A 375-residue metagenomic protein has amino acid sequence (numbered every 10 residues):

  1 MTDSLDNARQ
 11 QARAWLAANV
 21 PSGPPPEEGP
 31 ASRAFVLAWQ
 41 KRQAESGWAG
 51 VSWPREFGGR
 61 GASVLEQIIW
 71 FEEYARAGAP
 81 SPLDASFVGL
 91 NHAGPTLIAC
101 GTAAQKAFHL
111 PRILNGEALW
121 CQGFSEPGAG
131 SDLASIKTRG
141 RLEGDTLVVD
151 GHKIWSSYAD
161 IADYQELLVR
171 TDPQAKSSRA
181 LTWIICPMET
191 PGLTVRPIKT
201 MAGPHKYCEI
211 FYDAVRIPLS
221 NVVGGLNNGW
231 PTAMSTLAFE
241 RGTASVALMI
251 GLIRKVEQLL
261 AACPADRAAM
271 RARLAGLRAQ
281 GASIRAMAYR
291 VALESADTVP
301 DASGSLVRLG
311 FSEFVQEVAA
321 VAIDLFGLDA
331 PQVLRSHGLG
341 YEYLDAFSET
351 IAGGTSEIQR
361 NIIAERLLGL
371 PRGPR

Functional and structural regions predicted by a protein language model:
M1-F87, F108, R112-N115, A268-L277 (+4 more regions): Amphipathic, small/basic residue-rich leader segments at the start of a protein or domain
D3, L193-S283, E349: Glycine-rich beta->alpha junctions and the first turn(s) of the following alpha-helix
P24-P30, P264, A268-R271, A282-H337: C-terminal helix-coil-helix/basic helical segment that borders enzyme active sites and/or dimer interfaces and provides
L65, I69-E73, H92, T232-S235 (+2 more regions): Glycine-rich phosphate/cofactor-binding loops in nucleotide/flavin-utilizing enzymes
P82-A104, G130, T146: N-terminal glycine-rich flavin-associated loop
G116-F124, L168: A short, Trp-centered hydrophobic/proline-enriched beta-strand micro-motif
T138-R141: A structural signal for short hydrophobic beta-strand segments in well-ordered beta-sheet cores
T146, D150-R196: A short core secondary-structure module
